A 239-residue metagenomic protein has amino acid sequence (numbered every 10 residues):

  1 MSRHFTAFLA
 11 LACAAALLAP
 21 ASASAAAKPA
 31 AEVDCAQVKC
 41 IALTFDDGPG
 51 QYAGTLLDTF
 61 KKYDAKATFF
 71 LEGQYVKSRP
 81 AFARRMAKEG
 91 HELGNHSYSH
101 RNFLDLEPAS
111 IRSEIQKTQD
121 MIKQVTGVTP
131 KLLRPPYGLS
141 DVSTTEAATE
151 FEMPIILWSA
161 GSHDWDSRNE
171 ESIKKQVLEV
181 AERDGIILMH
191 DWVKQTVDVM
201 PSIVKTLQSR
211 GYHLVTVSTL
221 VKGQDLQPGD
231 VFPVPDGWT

Functional and structural regions predicted by a protein language model:
M1-A27: Secretory targeting and sorting signals
A27-L106, S110-Q124, V128-P130, K222: Active-site beta->alpha N-cap acidic-glycine motif
K28-C35, Y63, V76-K77, Q195-T239: C-terminal domain-boundary segment and adjacent tail
F45-D47, F70-Q74, S97-Y98, R134-G138 (+3 more regions): Active-site-proximal beta-strand/loop segments in catalytic clefts of secreted hydrolases
K66, E92, P154, G161 (+1 more regions): Residue-level detector of anion-binding/catalytic polar loops
R101-T129, Y137-R183, T196-V199: Alpha-helical scaffold elements lining the catalytic groove of polysaccharide deacetylases
